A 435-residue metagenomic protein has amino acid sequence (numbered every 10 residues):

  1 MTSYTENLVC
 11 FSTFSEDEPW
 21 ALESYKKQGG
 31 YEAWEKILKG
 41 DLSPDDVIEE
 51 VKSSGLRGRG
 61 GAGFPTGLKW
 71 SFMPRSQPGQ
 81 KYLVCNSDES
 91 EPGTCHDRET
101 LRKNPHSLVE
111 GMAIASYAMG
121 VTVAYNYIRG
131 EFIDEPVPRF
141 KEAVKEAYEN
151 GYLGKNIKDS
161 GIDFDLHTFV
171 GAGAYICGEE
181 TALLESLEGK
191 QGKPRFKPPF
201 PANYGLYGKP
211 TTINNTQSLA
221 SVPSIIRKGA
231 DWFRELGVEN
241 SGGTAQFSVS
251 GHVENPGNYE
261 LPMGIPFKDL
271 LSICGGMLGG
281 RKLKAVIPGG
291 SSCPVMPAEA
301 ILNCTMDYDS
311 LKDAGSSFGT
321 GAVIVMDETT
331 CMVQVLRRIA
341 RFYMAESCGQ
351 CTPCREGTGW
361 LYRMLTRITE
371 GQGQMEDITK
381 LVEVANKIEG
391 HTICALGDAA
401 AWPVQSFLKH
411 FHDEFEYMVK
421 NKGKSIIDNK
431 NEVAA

Functional and structural regions predicted by a protein language model:
M1-E50: Cofactor-/ligand-binding subdomain signature composed of acidic, glycine-rich, tryptophan-containing flexible loops
Y25-E32, C85-D97, P201-Y207, S248-V253: Gly-rich Lys/Arg/Thr-decorated short loops/hinges at beta-loop-alpha junctions or inter-strand turns that position
A33-E50, G79-K81, S87, H96-L101 (+5 more regions): Ferredoxin-type iron-sulfur electron-transfer modules in oxidoreductases and energy-metabolism complexes
V51-F72, G173-E185, G189-Q191, M344-E356 (+1 more regions): Conserved phosphate/anionic-ligand binding catalytic regions in large, soluble enzymes, centered on
A62, G67-W70, T94-D97, E135-E142 (+8 more regions): Short acidic, glycine/serine/threonine-rich loops at helix termini
N104-A118: Histidine-anchored nucleotide/phosphate-binding helix
G111-A115, P262-G280: Short amphipathic, charge-patterned alpha-helical segments
V137-M263, G275-L278: Hydrophobic alpha-helical positions that pack around
